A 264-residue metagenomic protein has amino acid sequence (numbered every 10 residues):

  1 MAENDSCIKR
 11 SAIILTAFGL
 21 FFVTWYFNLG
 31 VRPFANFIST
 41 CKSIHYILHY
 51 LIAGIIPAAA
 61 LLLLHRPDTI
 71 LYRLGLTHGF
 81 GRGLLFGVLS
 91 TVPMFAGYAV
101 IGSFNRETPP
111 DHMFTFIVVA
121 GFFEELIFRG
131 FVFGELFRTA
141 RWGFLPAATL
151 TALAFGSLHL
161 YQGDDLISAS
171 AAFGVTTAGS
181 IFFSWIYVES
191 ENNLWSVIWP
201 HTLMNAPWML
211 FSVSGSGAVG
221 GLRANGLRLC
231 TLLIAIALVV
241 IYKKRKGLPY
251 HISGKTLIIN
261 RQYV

Functional and structural regions predicted by a protein language model:
E3-C7, G102-P110, A140-R141: Helix-boundary and loop/linker segments of multi-pass membrane transporters
C7-L64, F86-G87, D111-H112, F116 (+1 more regions): Alpha-helical transmembrane segments in multi-pass membrane proteins
S11-L15, L84-V88, F114, L145-L150 (+3 more regions): Hydrophobic alpha-helical transmembrane segments
P67-L71, V240-I258: Membrane-interface capping segments at transmembrane-helix boundaries
S90-M94, F144-L160: Small-polar-interrupted transmembrane alpha-helices in polytopic inner-membrane proteins
Y98-D111, H159-A169, G215-L222: Membrane-interface helix caps and helix-loop-helix hairpins in membrane proteins
L126-L150, V188-N192: Membrane-interface helix/loop boundary segments of multi-pass membrane proteins
A171-C230: Functionally important transmembrane alpha-helices
